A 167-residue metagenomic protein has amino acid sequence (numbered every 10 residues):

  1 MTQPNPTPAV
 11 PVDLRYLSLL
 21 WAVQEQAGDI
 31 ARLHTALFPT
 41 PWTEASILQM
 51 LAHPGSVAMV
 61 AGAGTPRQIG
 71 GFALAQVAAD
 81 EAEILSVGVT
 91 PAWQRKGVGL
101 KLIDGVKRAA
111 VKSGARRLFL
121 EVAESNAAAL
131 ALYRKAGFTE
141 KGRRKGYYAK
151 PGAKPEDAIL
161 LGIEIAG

Functional and structural regions predicted by a protein language model:
Q3-P6, V12-K96, L100-A109, S113 (+1 more regions): Acetyl-CoA-dependent GNAT
V89, A123-E124: Short amphipathic helical patch at the helix-1/turn junction of helix-turn-helix
V98, A115-L118, F138: Short phosphate-binding/catalytic loops that engage adenosine nucleotides
I103, N126-A129, G146-G152: Short glycine/proline-centered loop/turn elements that form peptide/ligand docking sites
A110-E121, L132: Conserved GNAT acetyl-CoA-binding A-motif
E121, T139-E156: Conserved catalytic-core motifs of GNAT/GCN5-like acyltransferases
Y133, F138, L161: Conserved active-site tyrosine of GNAT-family acetyltransferases
